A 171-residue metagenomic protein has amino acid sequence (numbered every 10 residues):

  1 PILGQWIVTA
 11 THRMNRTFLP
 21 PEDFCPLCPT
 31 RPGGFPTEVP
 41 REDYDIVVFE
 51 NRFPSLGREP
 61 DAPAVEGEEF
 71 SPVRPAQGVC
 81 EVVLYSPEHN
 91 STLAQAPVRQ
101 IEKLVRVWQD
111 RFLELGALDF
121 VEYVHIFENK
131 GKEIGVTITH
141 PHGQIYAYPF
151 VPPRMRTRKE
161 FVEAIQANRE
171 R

Functional and structural regions predicted by a protein language model:
P1-R171: HIT superfamily nucleotide-processing domains
